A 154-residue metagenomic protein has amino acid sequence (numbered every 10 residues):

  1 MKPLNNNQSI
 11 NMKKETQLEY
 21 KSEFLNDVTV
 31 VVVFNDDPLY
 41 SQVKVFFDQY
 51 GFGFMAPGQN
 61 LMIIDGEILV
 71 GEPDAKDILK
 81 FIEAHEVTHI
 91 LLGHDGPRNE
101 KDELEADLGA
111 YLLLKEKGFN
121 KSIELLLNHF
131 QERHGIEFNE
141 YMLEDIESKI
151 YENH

Functional and structural regions predicted by a protein language model:
M1-V45: A metal-dependent hydrolase signature that marks the N-terminal structural subdomain at the beginning of catalytic folds
Y40-A75, I90: Active-site scaffold of zinc-dependent metalloenzymes
G71-K76, R98, D102: Residue-level marker of regulatory loop/turn positions in helix-turn-helix DNA-binding domains and in histidine
A75-T88: Short alpha-helix carrying the canonical HExxH Zn2+-binding catalytic motif
V87-K101, G118: Catalytic Zn2+-binding segment of zinc metalloproteases
E100-E116: An active-site-proximal "capping" alpha-helix that borders the catalytic cofactor pocket
E116-H154: Long, well-structured alpha-helical subdomains associated with metal-dependent extracellular/ecto-lumenal hydrolases
